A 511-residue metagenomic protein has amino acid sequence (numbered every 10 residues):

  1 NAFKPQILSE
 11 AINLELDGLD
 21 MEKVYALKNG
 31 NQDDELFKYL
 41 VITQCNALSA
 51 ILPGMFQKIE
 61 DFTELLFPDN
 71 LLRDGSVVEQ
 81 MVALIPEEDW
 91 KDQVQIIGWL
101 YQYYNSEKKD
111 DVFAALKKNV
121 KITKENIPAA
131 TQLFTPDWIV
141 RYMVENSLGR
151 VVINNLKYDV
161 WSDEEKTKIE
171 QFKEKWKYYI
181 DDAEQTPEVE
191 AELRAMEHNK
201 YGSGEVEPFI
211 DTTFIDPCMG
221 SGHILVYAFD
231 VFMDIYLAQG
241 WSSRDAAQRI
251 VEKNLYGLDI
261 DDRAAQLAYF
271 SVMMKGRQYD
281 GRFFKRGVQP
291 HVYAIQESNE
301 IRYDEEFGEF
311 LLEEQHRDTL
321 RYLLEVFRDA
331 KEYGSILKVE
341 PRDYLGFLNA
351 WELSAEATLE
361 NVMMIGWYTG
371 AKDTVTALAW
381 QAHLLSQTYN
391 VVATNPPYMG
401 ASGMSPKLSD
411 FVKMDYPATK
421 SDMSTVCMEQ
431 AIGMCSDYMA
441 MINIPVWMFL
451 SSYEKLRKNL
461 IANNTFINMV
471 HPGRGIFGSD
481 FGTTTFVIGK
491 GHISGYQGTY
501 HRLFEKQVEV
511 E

Functional and structural regions predicted by a protein language model:
N1-A2, W99-S106, F270-R277, A377: Short, hydrophobic/amphipathic alpha-helical patches that form generic packing surfaces within helical domains
A2-N46, A228: Extended, well-ordered alpha-helical scaffold/bundle regions in very large, multi-domain proteins
A2-Q6, V226, M233, L237 (+6 more regions): Signature of N6-adenine DNA methyltransferases within the class I
Q6-A11, E15, M55-I250, A264 (+2 more regions): Class I S-adenosyl-L-methionine
K124-A130, E252-L255, D410-P417: Short helix/strand-bridging catalytic loops that position acidic/His residues to coordinate divalent metals and engage
Y178-T213, N361-A393, S409-P417, T425: Flexible, glycine/threonine-enriched loop-and-boundary segments that flank and lead into catalytic domains of large
P208-I215, I224-Q387, V391: Class I S-adenosyl-L-methionine-dependent methyltransferase module
G220, E252-L255, N443-I444: Catalytic palm active-site di-aspartate
